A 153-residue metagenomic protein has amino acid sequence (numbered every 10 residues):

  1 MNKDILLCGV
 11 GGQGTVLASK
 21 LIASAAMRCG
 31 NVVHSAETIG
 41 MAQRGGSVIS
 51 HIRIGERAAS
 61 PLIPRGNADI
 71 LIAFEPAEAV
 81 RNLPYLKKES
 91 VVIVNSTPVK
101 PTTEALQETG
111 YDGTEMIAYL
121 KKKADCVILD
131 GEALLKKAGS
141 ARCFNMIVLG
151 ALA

Functional and structural regions predicted by a protein language model:
M1-A153: Active-site cofactor/cluster-binding pocket
